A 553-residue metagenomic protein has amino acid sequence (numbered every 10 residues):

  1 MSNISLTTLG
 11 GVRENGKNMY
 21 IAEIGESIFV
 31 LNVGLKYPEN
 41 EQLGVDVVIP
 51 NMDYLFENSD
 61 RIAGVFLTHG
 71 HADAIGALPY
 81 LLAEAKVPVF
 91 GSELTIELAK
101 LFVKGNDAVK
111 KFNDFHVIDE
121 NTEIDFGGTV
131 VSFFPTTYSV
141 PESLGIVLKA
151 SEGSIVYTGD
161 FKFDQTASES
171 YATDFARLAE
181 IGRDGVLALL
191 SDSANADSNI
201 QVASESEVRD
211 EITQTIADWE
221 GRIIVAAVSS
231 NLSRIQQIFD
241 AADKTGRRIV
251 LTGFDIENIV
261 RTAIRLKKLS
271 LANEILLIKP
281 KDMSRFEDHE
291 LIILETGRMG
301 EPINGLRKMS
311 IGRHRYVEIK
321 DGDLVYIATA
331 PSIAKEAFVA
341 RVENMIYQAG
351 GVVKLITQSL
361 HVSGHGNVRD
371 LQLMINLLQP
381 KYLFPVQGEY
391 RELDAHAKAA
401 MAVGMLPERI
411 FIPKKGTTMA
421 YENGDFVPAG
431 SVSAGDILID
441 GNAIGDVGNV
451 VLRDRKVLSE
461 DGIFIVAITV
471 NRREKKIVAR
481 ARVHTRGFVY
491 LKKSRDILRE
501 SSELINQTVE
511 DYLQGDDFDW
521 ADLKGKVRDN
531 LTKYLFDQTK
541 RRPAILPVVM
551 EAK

Functional and structural regions predicted by a protein language model:
M1-F66, H71-R285, N304-R315, A337-A340: His/Asp/Glu-rich metal-coordinating catalytic cores of metallo-dependent phosphodiesterases/hydrolases acting on
V12, K36-N40, G44, R61-I62 (+3 more regions): A glycine- and charged-residue-rich anion-binding loop/surface
D60, T129, R183-D184, D288 (+4 more regions): Structured loop/turn residues at beta-strand edges in well-structured enzyme cores
V103, A400, L535: Conserved hydrophobic residues forming the short capping helix/wall of the S-adenosyl-L-methionine
D119, K414, R541-I545: Short Gly/Ser/Thr- and Asp/Glu-enriched loop/turn motifs at secondary-structure junctions
G128, S143-G145, I463-I465, I545-P547: Broad gene-expression machinery/nucleic-acid interaction feature
D197-A328, S332-E500, L504-D517, K524 (+1 more regions): Hard-cation-handling environments
D516-K524, R528-K553: C-terminal tails and terminal domains of large nucleic-acid-associated and other macromolecular-machine proteins
